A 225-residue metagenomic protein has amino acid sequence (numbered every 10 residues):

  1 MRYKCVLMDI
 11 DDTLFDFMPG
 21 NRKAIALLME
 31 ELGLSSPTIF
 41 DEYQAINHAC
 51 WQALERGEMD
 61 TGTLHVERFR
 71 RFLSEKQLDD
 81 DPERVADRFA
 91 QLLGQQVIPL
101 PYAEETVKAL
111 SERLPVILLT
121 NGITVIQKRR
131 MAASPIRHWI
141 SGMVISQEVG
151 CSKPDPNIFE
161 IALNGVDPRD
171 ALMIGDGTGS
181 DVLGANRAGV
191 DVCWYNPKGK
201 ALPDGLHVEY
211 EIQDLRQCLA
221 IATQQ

Functional and structural regions predicted by a protein language model:
M1-V6, D80, K108, I117 (+1 more regions): Asp-based, Mg2+/Mn2+-dependent phosphohydrolase catalytic module
R2-P101: N-terminal helical cap/lid subdomain that shapes the substrate entry/recognition surface in HAD-like hydrolases
R22, M29, I46, R70 (+6 more regions): Alpha-helix termini
S36, L119-T120: Charge-rich, acidic-biased intrinsically disordered regions
G57, Q95, V116, R169-D170: A generic structural signal for short
Y102-R113: Catalytic-core regions built around general acid/base machinery
